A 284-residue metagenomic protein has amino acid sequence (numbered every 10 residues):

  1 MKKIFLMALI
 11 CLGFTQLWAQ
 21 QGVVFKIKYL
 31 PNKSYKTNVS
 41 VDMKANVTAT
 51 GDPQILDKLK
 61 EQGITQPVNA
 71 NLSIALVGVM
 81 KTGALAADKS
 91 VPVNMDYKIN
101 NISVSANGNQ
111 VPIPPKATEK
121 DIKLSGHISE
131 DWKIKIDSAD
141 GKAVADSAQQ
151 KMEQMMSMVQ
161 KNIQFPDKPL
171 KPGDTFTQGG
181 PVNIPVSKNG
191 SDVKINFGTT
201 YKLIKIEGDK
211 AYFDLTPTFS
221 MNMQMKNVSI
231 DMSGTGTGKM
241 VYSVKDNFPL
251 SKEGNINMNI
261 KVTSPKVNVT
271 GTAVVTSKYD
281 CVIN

Functional and structural regions predicted by a protein language model:
M1-K26: Bacterial Sec-dependent N-terminal signal peptides
Q20-N284: Signature of exported/secreted
